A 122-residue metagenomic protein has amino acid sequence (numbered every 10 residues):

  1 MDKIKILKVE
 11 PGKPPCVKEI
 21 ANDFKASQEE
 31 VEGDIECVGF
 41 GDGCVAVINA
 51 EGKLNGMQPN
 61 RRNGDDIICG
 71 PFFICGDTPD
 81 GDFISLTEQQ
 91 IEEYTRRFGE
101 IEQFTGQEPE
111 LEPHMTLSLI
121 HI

Functional and structural regions predicted by a protein language model:
M1-E30, D34-S118: Detector for the mature cores of small, proteolytically processed and post-translationally modified peptide effectors
I120-I122: Conserved small/polar residues in nucleotide/adenosyl-binding loops
